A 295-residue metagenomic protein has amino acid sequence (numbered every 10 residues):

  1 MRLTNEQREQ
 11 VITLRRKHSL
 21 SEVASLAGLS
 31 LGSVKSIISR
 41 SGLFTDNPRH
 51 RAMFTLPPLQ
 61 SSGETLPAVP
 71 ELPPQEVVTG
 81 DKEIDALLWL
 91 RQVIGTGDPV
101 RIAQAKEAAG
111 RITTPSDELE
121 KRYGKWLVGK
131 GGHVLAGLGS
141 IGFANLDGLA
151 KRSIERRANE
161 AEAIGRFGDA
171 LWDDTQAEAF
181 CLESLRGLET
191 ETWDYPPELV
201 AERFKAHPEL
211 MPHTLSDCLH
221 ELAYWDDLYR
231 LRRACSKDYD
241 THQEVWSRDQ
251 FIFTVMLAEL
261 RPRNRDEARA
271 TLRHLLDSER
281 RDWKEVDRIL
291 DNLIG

Functional and structural regions predicted by a protein language model:
R2, L20, K35-F54: Short, solvent-exposed alpha-helical "recognition" segments
L3-H18: Short, amphipathic alpha-helical "recognition" segments used to contact nucleic acids or chromatin
E22-S25: Short alpha-helical "recognition helix" segments of helix-turn-helix
V93, P99-R233: Long amphipathic alpha-helical segments with strong coiled-coil/leucine-zipper propensity
L222, Q243-L257: Short amphipathic alpha-helical coiled-coil/interface segments
R233-Q243, R261-P262: Charged, low-complexity interaction regions
F251-G295: Alpha-helical oligomerization segments
